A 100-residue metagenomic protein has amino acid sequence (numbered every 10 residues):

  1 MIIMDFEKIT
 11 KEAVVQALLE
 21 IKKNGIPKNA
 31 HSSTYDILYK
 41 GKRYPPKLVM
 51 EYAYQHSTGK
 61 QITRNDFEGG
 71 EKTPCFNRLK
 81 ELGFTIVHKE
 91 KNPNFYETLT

Functional and structural regions predicted by a protein language model:
M1-T100: Intrinsically disordered, charged low-complexity linkers and terminal tails that flank or connect structured domains
